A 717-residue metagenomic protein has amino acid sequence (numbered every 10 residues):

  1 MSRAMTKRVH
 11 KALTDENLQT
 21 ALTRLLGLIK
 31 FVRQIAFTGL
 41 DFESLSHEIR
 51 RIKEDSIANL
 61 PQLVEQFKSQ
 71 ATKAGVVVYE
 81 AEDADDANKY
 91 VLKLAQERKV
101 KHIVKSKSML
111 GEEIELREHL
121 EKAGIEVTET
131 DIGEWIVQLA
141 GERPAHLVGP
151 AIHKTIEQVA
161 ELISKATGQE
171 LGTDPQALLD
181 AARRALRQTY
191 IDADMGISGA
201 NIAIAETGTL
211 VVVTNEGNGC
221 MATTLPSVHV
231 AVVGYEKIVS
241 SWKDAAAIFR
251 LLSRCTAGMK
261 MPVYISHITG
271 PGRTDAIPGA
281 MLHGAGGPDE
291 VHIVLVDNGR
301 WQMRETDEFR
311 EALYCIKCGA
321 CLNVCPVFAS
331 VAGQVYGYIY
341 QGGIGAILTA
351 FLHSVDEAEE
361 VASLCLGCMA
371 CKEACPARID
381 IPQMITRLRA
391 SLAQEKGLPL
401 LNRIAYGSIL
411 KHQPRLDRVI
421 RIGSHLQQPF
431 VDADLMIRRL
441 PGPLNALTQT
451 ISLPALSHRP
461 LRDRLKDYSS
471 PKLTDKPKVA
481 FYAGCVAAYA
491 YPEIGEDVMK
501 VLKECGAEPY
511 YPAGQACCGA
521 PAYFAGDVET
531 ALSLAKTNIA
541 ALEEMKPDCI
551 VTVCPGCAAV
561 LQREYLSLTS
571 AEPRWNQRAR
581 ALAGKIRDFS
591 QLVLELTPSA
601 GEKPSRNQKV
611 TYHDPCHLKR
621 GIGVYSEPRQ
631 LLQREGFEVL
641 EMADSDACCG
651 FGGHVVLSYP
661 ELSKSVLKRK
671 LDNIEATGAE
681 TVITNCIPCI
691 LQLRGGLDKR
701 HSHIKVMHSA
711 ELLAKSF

Functional and structural regions predicted by a protein language model:
M1-D307: The feature marks the mature, well-folded catalytic cores of soluble enzymes
L40-F42, Y90-E97, K107-D194, N201-I204 (+3 more regions): Iron-sulfur cluster-binding electron-transfer modules in prokaryotic oxidoreductases
V77, A81-E82, C255-S266, L322 (+2 more regions): Flexible, glycine/charged-enriched surface loops at secondary-structure junctions
V228, Y264, P288-V291, R310 (+8 more regions): Active-site lining segments that contact anionic ligands and/or coordinate catalytic metals
V230, D307-L313, A346-A358, M369-P376 (+3 more regions): Short beta-alpha connecting loops at secondary-structure transitions that line or flank enzyme active sites
L295-C318, G345-C368, L662, D672: Ferredoxin-like iron-sulfur electron-transfer modules
A312-C318, L322, A362-K372, Q515 (+3 more regions): Residues immediately within or flanking Cys/His clusters that coordinate Zn2+ in small zinc-binding modules
A320-I347, L364, A370-S391, V560-Q562 (+1 more regions): Iron-sulfur cluster-binding cysteine motifs and their immediate structural context in ferredoxin-like electron-transfer
